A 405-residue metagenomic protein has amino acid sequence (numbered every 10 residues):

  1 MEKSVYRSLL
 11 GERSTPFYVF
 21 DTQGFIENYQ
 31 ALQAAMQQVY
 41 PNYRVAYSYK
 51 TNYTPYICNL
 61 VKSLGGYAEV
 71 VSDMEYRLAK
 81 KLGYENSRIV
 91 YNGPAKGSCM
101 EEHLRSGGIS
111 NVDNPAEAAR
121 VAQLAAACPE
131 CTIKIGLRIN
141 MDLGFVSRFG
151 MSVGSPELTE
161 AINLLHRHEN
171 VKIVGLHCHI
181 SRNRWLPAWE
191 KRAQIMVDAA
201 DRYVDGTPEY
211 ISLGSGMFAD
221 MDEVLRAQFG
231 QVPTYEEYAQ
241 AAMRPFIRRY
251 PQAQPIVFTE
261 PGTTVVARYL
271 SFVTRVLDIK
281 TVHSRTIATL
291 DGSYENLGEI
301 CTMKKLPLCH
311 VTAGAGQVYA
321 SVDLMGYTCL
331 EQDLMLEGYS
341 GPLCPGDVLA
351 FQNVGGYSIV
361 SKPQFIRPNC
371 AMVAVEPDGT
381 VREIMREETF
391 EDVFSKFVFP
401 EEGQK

Functional and structural regions predicted by a protein language model:
M1-I133, N163-K172, P377-K405: A charged N-terminal "starter" segment
L9-L10, I247, Q252-K405: Charged (often Lys/Glu-rich) extended helix/loop segments that serve as interaction or gating elements
F25, K50, S72, L137 (+5 more regions): Conserved, mostly hydrophobic/aromatic
T51-Y53, M74-E75, A95-G97, N114-A116 (+7 more regions): Active-site-proximal loop/turn and secondary-structure-junction residues that shape catalytic pockets, frequently
C58, K81, E101-R105, A122-L124 (+6 more regions): Short acidic, glycine/serine/threonine-rich loops at helix termini
V90, N111, G136-R138, H177 (+6 more regions): Structured core elements
M141-R275: Active-site loop/helix belt of alpha/beta enzymes
